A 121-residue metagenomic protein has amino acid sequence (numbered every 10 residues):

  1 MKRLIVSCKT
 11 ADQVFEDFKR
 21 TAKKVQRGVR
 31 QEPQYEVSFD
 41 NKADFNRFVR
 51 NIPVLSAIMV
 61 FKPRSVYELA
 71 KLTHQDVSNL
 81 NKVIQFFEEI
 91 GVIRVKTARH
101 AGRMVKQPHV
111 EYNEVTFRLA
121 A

Functional and structural regions predicted by a protein language model:
M1-K24: General nucleic-acid-binding
R27-P53: Short alpha-helical segments that sit at the start of domains
K42-V49, S65, A98-A121: Short, cationic-aromatic polyanion-contact patches
R50-K62: Short amphipathic alpha-helical interface segments
P63-K71: Short acidic, hydrophobic short linear motifs in intrinsically disordered regions
L69, I84-G91: Basic amphipathic alpha-helical segments that dock to polyanions
G91-A98: A short, conserved structural fragment
